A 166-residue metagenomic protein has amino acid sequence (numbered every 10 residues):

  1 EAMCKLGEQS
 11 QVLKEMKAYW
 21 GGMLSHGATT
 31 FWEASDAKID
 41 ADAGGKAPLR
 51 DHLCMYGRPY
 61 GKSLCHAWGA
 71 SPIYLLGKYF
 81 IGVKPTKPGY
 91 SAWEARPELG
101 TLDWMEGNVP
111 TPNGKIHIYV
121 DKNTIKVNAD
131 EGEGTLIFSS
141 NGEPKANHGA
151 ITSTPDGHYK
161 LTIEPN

Functional and structural regions predicted by a protein language model:
S10-N166: Non-catalytic C-terminal accessory modules of carbohydrate-active enzymes
